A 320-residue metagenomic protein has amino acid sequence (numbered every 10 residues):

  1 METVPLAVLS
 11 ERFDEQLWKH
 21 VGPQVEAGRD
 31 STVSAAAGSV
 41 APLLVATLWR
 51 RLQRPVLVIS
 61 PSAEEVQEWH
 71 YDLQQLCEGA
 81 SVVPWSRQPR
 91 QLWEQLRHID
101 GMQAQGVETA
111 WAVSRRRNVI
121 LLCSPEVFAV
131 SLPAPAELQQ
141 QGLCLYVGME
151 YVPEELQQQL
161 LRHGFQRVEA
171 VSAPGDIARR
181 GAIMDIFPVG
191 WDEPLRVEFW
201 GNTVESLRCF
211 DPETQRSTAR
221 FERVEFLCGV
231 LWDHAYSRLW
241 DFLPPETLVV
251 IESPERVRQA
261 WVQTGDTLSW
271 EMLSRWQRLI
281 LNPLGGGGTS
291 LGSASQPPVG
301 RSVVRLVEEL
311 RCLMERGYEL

Functional and structural regions predicted by a protein language model:
M1-L320: ASCE RecA-like P-loop NTPase motor cores that couple ATP hydrolysis to mechanical translocation on nucleic acids
